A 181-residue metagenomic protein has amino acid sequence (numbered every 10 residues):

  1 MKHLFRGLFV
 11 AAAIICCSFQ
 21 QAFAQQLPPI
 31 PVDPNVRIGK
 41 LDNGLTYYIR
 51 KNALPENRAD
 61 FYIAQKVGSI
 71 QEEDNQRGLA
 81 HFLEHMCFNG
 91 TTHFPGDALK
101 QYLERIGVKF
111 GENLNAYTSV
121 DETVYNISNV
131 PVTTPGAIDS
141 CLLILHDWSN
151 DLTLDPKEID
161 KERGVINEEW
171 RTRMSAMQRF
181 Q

Functional and structural regions predicted by a protein language model:
M1-R6: Positively charged n-region of N-terminal signal peptides that target proteins for export
G7-Q20: Bacterial N-terminal signal peptides
F9-V10, P31, I70: N-terminal hydrophobic alpha-helix used for membrane targeting or insertion
A13, P28, N52, L114-A116: Residues embedded in well-ordered secondary-structure elements
A22-A24: Boundary at the C-terminal end of the N-terminal hydrophobic targeting segment
P29-A64: Mature N-terminal segment immediately following signal peptide/propeptide cleavage in secreted/periplasmic
P55-E56, Q65-F180: Active-site-adjacent, His/Asp/Glu-enriched structural segments that form or flank metal-binding and acid/base networks
